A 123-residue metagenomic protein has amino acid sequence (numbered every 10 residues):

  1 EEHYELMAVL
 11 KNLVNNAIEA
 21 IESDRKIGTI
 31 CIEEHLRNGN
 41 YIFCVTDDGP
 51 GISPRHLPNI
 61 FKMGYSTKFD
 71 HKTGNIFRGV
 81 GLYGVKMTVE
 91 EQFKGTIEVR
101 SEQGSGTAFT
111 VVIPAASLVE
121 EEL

Functional and structural regions predicted by a protein language model:
K11-E19: Conserved polar catalytic motif of the HATPase_c/GHKL fold
I27-G39: Short beta-strand/loop element within the Bergerat-fold HATPase_c
I30, A108-F109, I113: Hydrophobic core positions in the C-terminal catalytic ATP-binding module
D47: Acidic ATP/Mg2+-coordinating residue in the GHKL
I52-G64: Short conserved segment of the HATPase_c
H71, G81, V85-K86: Short alpha-helical Gxxx[C/S/T] motif in the catalytic ATP-binding
G84-K94: Conserved glycine-/histidine-rich ATP-lid loop and adjacent helix of the Bergerat-fold HATPase_c
V99-Q103: A short beta-strand-to-loop motif within the catalytic HATPase_c
